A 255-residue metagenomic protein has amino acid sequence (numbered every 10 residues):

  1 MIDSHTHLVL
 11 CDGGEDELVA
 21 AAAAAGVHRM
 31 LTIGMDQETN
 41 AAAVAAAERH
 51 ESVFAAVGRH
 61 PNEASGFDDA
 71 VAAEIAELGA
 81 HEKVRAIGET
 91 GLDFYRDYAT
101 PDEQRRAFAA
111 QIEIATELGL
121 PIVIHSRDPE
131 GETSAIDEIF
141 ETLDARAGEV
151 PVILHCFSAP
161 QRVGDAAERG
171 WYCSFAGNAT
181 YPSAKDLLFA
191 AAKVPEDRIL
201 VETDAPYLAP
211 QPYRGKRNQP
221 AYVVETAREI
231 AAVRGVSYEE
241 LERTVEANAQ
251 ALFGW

Functional and structural regions predicted by a protein language model:
M1-W255: Mid-domain alpha/beta scaffold segments of enzyme catalytic cores
